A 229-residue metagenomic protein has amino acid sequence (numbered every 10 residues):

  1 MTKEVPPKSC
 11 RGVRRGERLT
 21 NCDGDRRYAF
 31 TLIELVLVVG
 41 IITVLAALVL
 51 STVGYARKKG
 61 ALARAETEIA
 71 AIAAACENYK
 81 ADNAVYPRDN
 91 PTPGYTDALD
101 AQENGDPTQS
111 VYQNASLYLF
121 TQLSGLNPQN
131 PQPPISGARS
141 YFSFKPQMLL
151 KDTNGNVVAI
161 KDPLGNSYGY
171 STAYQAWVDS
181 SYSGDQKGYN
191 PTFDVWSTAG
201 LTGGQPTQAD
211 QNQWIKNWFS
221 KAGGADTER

Functional and structural regions predicted by a protein language model:
M1-F30: N-terminal leader/signal peptides at the extreme start of proteins
V5, E17, F30-L35, L48 (+2 more regions): Intrinsic-disorder/low-complexity peptide segments enriched for small residues
K8-S9, E17, G40, L48 (+1 more regions): N-terminal regions of proteins, emphasizing targeting and processing segments when present
C10, E34, G40-I41, N78 (+2 more regions): N-terminal hydrophobic or amphipathic segments with adjacent small-residue motifs that include Sec signal peptides
R26-A56, A65: N-terminal single-pass transmembrane signal-anchor helix
L62, E66-R229: N-terminal pilin/flagellin-like segments and related low-complexity appendage regions
